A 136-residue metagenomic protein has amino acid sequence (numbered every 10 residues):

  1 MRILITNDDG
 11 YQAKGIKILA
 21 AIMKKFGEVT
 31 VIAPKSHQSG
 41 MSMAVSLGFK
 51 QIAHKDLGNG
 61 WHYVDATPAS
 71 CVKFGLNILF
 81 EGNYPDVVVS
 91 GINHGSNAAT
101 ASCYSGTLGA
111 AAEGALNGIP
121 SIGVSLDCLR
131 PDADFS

Functional and structural regions predicted by a protein language model:
M1-D9: Nucleotide-activated donor-dependent transferases that construct or modify glycoconjugates
I3, K14-I78, G82-Y84: A cross-family phosphate/adenosyl-ligand binding-site feature
T6, I32-P34, S90-N93, G123-S125: Short beta-strand segments
D9, H37, T67-P68, N93-S96: Short glycine-rich anion-binding loops that position phosphate/pyrophosphate groups of nucleotides and phosphorylated
D86-I92, A99: A short, small-residue-rich loop immediately preceding and capping a beta-strand
S96-S105: Glycine/threonine-rich flexible loop motifs
A110-A115: Hydrophobic/aromatic ligand-binding patch that stacks against planar heteroaromatic rings of cofactors or nucleotides
L116-S136: Glycine-rich, Lys/Arg-enriched anion-binding loops that position phosphate/diphosphate groups for phosphoryl
